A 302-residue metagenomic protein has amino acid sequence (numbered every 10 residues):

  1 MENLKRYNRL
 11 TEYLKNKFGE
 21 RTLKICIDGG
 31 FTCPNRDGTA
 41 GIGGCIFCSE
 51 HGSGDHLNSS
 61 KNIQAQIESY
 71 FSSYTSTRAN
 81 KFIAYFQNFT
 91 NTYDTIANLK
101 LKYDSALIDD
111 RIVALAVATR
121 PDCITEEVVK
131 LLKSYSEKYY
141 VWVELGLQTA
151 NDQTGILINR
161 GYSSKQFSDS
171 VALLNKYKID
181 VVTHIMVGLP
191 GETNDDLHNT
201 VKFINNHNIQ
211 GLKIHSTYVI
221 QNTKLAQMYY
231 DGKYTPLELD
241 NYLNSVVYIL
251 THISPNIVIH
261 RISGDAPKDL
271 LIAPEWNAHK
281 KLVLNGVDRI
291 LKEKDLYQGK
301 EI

Functional and structural regions predicted by a protein language model:
M1-I83: N-terminal [4Fe-4S]-dependent radical SAM core
E2-E12, G19-L23, G211, V219-I302: Auxiliary Fe-S-binding modules of radical SAM enzymes
L23-I27, F82-Q87, L115-V117, V141-L145 (+3 more regions): Hydrophobic faces of well-ordered beta-strands that scaffold small-molecule active sites in alpha/beta enzyme cores
H51-I67, Y74-I96, R111-I124, Y140-Q166 (+1 more regions): Core AdoMet radical
Y70-Y74, I124-K138, D169, H198-N208 (+1 more regions): Short amphipathic alpha-helices and their capping/turn segments at secondary-structure boundaries
S72-R78, K102-D110, K130-Y140, A172-K176: Acidic (Asp/Glu)-rich catalytic clusters
I96-D104, T125-S134, I158, L197: Distinct, well-ordered alpha-helical segments
K165-K224, D240-S263: Conserved C-terminal portion of the radical SAM core fold that forms the substrate/S-adenosylmethionine-binding
